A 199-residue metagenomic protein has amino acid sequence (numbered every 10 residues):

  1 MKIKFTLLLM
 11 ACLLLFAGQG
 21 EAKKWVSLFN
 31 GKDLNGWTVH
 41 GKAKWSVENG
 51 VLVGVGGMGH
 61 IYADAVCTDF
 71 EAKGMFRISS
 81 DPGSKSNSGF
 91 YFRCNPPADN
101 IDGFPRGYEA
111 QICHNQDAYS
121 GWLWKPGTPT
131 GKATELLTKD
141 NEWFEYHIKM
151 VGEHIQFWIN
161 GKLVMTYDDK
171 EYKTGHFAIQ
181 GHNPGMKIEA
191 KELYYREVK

Functional and structural regions predicted by a protein language model:
M1-L7: Bacterial N-terminal signal peptides that target proteins for export
L7-F16: Bacterial N-terminal signal peptides
G20-K199: Carbohydrate-interacting regions of secretory-pathway proteins
